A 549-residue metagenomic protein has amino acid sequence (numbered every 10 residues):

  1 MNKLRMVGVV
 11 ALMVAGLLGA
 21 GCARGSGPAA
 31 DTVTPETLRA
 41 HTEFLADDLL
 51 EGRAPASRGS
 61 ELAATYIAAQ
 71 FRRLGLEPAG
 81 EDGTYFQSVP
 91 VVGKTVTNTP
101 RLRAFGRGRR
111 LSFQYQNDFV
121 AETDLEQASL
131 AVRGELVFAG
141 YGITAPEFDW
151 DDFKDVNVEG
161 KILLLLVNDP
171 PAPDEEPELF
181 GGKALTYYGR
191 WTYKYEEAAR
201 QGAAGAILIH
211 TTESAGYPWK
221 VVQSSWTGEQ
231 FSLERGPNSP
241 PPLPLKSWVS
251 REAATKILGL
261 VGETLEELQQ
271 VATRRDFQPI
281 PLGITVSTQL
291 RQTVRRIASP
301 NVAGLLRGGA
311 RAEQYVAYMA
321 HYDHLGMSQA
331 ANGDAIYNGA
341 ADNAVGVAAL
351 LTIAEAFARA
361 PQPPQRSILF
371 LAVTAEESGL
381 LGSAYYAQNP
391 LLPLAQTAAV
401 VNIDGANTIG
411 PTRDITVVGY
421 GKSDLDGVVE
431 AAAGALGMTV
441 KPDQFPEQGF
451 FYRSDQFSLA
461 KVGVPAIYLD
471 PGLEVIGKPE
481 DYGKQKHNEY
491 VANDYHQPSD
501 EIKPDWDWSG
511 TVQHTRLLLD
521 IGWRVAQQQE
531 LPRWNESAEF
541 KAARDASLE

Functional and structural regions predicted by a protein language model:
G19-G21: C-terminal motif of bacterial Sec signal peptides marking the signal peptidase cleavage site
T32-A79, T95, F105-G106, N157 (+3 more regions): Catalytic-core environment of secreted peptidases
T34, Q114-P237, P242-L243, A335-N338 (+2 more regions): Extracellular/luminal Protease-associated
E51-P177, I280-L282, V294, S299 (+1 more regions): Noncatalytic luminal/extracellular "stalk/propeptide" segments of secretory-pathway proteins
P100, F105-G108, Q114-D155, P237-G339 (+1 more regions): Soluble metallo-hydrolase cores and metallopeptidase-like ectodomains found primarily in the secretory/periplasmic
S112-Q116, Q127-S129, K154, G160 (+4 more regions): Metal-dependent peptidase/peptidase-like ectodomains
K183-G189, E213-S214, G326, N332-D424 (+2 more regions): Acidic/histidine-rich catalytic neighborhood of metal-dependent amide-processing enzymes
E355, R359, D470-R544: His/Asp/Glu-rich mid-to-C-terminal helical/loop segments that flank catalytic regions of hydrolases
